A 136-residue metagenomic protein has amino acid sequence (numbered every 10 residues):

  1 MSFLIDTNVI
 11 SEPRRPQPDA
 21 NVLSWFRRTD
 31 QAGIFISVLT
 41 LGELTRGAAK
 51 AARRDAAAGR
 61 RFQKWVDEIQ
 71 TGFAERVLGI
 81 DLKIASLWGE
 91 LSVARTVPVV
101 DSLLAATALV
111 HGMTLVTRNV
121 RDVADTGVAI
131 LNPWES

Functional and structural regions predicted by a protein language model:
M1, A105, L109-S136: Acidic, PIN/NYN-like endoribonuclease modules and their adjacent C-terminal/linker elements
M1, W25-R28, E68-I69, V77 (+2 more regions): Short secondary-structure boundary/capping segments
M1-I36, K50-V66, S136: Short, well-structured N-terminal submotif of metal-dependent ribonuclease cores
I10, L41-L44, A85, V123: A generic structural signal for short hydrophobic patches within well-formed alpha-helices
E12-P13, W25, G47, L87-L91 (+3 more regions): Residues that scaffold the ATP/ADP-binding catalytic core of kinase and kinase-like folds
I34, E75, V128: Short, conserved active-site loop motifs that form the nucleotide-linked donor/cofactor pocket
V38-L39, D81, N119, W134: Residues at the C-termini of beta-strands that transition into short coil/loop
R46-A49, R60, T71-R118: Active-site neighborhoods of divalent-metal-dependent phosphate/nucleic-acid chemistry enzymes
